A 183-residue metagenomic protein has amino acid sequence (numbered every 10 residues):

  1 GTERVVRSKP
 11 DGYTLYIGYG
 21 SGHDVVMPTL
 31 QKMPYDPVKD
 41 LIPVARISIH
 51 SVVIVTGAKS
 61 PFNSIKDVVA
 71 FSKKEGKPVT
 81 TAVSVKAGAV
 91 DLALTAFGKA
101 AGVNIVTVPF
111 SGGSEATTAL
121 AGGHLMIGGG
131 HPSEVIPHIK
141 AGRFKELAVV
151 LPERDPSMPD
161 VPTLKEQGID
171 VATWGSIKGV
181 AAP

Functional and structural regions predicted by a protein language model:
G1-T2, A116-T117, V135: Short, hydrophobic alpha-helical packing/hinge segments within bilobed ligand-binding/sensory domains
T2-P10, P132-S133: Beta-alpha junction/loop-to-helix N-cap segments that form part of ligand/metal-binding clefts
R7-T14, P28-E115, P162-I169, W174-P183: Hinge/capping helix and adjacent helix->loop/strand transition within the periplasmic-binding protein
G12-I17, V53, M126-I127, K145-E146: Short, Asp-centered acidic motifs that coordinate Mg2+ and/or phosphate in catalytic or ligand-binding sites
S21-K32, D91, A96-A100, I127-V161: A ligand-binding cleft/hinge motif common to bilobed small-molecule-binding domains
